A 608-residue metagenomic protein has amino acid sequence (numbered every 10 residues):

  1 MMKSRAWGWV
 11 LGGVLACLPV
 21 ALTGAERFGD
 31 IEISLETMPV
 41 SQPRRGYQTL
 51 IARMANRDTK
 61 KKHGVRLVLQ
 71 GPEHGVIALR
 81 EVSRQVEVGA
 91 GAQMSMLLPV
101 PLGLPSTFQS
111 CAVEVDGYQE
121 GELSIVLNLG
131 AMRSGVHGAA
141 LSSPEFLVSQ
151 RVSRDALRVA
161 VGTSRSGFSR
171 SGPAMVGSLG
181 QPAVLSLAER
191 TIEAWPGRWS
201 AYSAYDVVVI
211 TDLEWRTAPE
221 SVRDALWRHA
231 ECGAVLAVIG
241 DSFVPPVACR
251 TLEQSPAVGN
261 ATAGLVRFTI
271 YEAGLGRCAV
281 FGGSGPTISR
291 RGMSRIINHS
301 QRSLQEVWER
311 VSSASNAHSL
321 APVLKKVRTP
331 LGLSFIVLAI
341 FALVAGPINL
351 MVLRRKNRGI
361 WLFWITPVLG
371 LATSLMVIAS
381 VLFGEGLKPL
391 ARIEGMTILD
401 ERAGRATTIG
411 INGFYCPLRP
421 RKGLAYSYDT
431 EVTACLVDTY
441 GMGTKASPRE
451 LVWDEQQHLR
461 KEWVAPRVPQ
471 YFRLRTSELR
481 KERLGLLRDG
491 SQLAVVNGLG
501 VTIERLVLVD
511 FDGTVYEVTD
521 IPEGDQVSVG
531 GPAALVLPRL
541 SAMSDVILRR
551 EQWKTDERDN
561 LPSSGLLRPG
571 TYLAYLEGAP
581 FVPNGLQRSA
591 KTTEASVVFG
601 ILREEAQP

Functional and structural regions predicted by a protein language model:
K60-G75, R505-T514: Short acidic, flexible loop segments centered on an aromatic residue
G71-S106, G513-M543: Intrinsically disordered, low-complexity Pro/Gly/Ser/Thr-rich segments with frequent PxxP/GP/PP motifs and embedded
L102-V207, T211: Aromatic-Pro/Gly-enriched surface loop or interdomain linker that acts as a lid/target-recognition segment
Y202-P246, E272-F281: Short alpha-beta junction capping motif
A204-Y205, A234-V235, A257-P347: A glycine-centered loop/beta-turn motif at secondary-structure junctions
V327, A406-P608: Accessory, solvent-exposed terminal regions and/or long lumenal/extracellular loops of proteins
I360-F383: Internal/C-terminal transmembrane anchor helices
V381-A403: Alpha-helical transmembrane signal-anchor/signal-peptide segments
